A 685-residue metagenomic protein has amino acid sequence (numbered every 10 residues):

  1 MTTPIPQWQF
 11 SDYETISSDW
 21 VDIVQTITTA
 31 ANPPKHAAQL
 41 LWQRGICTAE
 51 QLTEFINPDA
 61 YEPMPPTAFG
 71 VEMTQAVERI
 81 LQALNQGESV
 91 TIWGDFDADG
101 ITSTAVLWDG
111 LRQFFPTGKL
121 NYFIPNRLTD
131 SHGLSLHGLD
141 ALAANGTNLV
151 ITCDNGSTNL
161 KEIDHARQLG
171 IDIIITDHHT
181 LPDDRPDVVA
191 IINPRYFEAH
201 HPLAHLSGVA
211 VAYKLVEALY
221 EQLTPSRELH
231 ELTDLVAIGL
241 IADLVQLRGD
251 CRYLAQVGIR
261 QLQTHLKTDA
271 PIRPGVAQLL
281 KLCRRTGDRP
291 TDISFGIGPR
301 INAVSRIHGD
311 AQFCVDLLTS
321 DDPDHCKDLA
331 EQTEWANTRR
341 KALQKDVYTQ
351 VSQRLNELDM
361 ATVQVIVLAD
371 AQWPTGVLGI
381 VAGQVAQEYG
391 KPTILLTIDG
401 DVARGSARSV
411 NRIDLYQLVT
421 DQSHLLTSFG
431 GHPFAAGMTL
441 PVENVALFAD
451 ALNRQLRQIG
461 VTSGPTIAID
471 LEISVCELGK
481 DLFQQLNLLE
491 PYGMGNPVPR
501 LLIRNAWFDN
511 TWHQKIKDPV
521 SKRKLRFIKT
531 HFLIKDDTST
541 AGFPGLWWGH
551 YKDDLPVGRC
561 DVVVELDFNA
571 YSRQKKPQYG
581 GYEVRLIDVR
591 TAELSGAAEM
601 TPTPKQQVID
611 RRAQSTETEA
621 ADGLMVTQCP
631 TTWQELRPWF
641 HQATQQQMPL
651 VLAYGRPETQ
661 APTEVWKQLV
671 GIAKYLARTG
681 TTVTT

Functional and structural regions predicted by a protein language model:
M1-W20: N-terminal amphipathic/basic leader segments beginning at the initiator methionine
Y13, D19-W20, T26-T147, L169-G170 (+1 more regions): Hydrophobic helix-and-loop "lid/oligomerization" segment in the mid-to-C-terminal part of catalytic domains
Q82, T180-N193, E357, I534-S539: Acidic-glycine-rich active-site phosphate/pyrophosphate-binding loop
D95-F96, P125-R127, N155-G156, H178-L181 (+6 more regions): Short, ordered loop/turn segments at secondary-structure junctions
V106, P186-P225, L229-I241, P638 (+2 more regions): Short alpha-helices
H137-V209, Y213-Q222: Active-site cavity-forming subdomains of large catalytic enzyme subunits
I173-I174, T393, L650: Hydrophobic beta-strand scaffold residues
Y253-S352, S409-N411, T420-T427, P433-T685: Acidic, two-metal ion nucleic-acid-processing modules in DNA metabolism proteins
